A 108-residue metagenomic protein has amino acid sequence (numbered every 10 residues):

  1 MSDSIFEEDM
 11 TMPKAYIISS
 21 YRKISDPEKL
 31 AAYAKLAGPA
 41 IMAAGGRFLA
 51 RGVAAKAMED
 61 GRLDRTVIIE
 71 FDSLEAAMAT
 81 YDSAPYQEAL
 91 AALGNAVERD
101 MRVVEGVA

Functional and structural regions predicted by a protein language model:
S2-R65, D72-D82, E105-A108: Short S/T/G/P-rich N-terminal loop/turn motif that feeds into the first structured element of a domain
A77-R102: C-terminal structural segments of small proteins and small subunits
